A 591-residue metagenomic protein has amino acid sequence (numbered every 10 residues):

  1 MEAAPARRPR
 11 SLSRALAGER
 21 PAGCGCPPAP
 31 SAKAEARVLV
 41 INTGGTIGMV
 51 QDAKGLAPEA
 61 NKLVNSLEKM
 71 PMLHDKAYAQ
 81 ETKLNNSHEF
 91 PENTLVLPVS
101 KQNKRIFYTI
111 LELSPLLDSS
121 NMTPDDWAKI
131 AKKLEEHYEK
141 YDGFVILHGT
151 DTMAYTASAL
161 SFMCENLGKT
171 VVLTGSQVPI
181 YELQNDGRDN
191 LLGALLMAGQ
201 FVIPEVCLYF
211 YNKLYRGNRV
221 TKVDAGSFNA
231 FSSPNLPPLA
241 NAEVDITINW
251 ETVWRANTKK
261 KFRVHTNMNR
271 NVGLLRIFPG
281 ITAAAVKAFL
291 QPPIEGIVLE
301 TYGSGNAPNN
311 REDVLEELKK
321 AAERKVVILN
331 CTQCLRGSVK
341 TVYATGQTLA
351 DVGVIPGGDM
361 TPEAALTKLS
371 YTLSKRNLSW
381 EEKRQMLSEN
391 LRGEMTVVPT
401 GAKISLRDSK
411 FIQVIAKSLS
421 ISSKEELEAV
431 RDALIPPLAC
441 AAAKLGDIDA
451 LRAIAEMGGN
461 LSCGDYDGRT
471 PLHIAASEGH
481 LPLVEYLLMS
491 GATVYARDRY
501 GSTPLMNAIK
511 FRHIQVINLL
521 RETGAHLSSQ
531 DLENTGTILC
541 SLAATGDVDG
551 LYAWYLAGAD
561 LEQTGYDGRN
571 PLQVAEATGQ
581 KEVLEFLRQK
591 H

Functional and structural regions predicted by a protein language model:
A3, R7-E136: ATP/NTP phosphate-donor binding region
A34-E35, I41, L63-E81, P91-Q102 (+6 more regions): Accessory alpha-helical/coil subdomains and C-terminal extensions that flank or cap enzyme catalytic cores
R431-A439, G464-T470, R497-T503, Q530-S541 (+1 more regions): Ankyrin-repeat boundary/"N-cap" motif
A450, P482-L483, Q515-V516, D549-G550 (+1 more regions): Conserved ankyrin/ankyrin-like repeat signature
